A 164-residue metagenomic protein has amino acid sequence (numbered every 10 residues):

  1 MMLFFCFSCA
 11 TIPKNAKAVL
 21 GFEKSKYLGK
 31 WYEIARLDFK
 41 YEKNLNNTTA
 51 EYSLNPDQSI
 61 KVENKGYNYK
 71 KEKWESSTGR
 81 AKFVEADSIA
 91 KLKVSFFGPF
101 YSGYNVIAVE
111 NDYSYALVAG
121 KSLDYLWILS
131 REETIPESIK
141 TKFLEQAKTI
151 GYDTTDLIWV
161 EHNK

Functional and structural regions predicted by a protein language model:
M1-C6: Bacterial N-terminal signal peptides
F7-K164: A beta-rich soluble binding module of mature secreted/lumenal proteins
